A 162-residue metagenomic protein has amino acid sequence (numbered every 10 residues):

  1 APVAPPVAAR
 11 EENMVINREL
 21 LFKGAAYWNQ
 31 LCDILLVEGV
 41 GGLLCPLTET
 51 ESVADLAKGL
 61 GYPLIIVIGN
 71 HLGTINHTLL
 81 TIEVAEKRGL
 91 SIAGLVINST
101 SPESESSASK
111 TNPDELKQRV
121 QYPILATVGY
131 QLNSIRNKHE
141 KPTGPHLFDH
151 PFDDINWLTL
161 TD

Functional and structural regions predicted by a protein language model:
A1-E51, D55-K58, N70-L79, E83 (+2 more regions): ATP-dependent carboxylate-amine ligase catalytic core
E11, L64, P123-I124: Secondary-structure boundary/capping signal
L36-E38, I65, V96: Structural motif
L60-P63, S91-I92: Short glycine-/polar-rich loops that comprise or flank the Walker A/P-loop and associated switch/sensor motifs
E83-D162: C-terminal lobe/tail of nucleotide-utilizing enzymes
